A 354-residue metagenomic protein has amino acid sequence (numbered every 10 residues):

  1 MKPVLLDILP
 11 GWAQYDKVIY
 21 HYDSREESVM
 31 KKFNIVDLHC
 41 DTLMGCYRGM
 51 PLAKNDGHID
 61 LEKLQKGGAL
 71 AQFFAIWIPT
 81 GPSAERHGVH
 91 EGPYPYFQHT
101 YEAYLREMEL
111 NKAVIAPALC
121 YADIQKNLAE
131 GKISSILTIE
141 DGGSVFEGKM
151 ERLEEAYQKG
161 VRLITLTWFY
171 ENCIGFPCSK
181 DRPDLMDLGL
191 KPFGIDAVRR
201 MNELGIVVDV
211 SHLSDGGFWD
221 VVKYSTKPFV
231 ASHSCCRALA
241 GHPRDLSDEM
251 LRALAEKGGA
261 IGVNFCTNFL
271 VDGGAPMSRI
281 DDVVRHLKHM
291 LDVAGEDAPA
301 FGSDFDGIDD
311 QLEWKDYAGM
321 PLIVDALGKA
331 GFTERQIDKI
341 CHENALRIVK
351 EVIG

Functional and structural regions predicted by a protein language model:
P3, Y15: Cationic, low-complexity basic patches in intrinsically disordered or flexible, solvent-exposed regions
L5, P10, D23-N264, N268-V271 (+6 more regions): Extended, charged catalytic domains and RNA/DNA-binding interfaces, predominantly in divalent-metal-using enzymes
I8, V18, K315-G354: Mid-to-C-terminal alpha-helical segments outside catalytic/metal-binding sites
A13-Q14, H21: Mid-to-C-terminal secondary-structure elements that act as membrane-proximal/extracytoplasmic interface segments
N55-H58, M277-D281, E313-A318, G331 (+1 more regions): Short, well-ordered coil↔helix boundary/capping segments
P82, I308-Q311, V349: Short active-site-adjacent structural elements
G88-P93, G274-P276, D309-W314: Second-shell loop/turn segments in exported
N264-F265, V293-Y317: Short acidic/histidine-rich active-site segments
